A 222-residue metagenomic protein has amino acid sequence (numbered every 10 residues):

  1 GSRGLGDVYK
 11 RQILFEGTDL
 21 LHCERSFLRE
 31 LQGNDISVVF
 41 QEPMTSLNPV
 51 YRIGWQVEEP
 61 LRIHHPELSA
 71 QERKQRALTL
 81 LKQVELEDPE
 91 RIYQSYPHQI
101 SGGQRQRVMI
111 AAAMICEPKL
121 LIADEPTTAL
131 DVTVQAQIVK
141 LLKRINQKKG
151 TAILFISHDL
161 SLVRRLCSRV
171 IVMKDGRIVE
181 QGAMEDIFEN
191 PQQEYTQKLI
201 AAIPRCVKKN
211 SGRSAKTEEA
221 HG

Functional and structural regions predicted by a protein language model:
G1-Y9: Single conserved hydrophobic/aromatic residue that forms the stacking wall/gate of nucleotide- or nucleobase-binding
D19, E72-R91, I200-A201: Conserved ABC ATPase "signature" region
I115-K119: A short, proline-enriched helix->beta-strand linker immediately N-terminal to the Walker B motif in ABC-type P-loop
A136-K149, S161: Helical segment within the ABC ATPase nucleotide-binding domain
V163-R165: A short, surface-exposed alpha-helical micro-motif characterized by mixed small hydrophobic and charged/polar residues
Q181-G182: ABC ATPase "signature
